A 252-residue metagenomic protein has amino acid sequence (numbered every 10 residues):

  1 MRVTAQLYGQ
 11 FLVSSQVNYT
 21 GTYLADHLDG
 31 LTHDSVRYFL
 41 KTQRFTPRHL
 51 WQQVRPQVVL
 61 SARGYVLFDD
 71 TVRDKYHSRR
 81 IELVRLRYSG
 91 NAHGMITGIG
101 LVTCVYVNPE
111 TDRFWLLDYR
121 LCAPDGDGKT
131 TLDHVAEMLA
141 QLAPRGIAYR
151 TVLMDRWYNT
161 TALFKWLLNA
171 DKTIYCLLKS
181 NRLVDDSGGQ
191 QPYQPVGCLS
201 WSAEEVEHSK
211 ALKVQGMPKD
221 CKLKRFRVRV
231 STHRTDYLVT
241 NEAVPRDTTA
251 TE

Functional and structural regions predicted by a protein language model:
M1-T46: Gly/serine-rich nucleotide phosphate-binding loop at the start of the catalytic core of nucleotide/ADP-ribose-handling
R2, S15-N18, G30, R48 (+4 more regions): Generic alpha-helical scaffold signal
A5, Q10, S15-V17, H77-R79 (+1 more regions): Single, function-defining residue in the core of a domain
F11, H27, F39, Q53-Q57 (+2 more regions): Residues that form generic nucleotide/phosphate-binding pockets
N18-Y19, A25, V102-W115: Glycine/proline-rich, flexible active-site/cofactor-binding loop segments that harbor closely spaced acidic
T20, L50, G64-V66, G100 (+2 more regions): Generic hydrophobic, aliphatic-rich segments that mediate packing or membrane embedding
L31-D34, D69, D155: Residue-level detector of functionally special positions within alpha-helical transmembrane segments of multi-pass
F39-T111: Active-site-proximal, Lys/Arg-enriched surface segment that forms a nucleic-acid-binding/basic interface patch
